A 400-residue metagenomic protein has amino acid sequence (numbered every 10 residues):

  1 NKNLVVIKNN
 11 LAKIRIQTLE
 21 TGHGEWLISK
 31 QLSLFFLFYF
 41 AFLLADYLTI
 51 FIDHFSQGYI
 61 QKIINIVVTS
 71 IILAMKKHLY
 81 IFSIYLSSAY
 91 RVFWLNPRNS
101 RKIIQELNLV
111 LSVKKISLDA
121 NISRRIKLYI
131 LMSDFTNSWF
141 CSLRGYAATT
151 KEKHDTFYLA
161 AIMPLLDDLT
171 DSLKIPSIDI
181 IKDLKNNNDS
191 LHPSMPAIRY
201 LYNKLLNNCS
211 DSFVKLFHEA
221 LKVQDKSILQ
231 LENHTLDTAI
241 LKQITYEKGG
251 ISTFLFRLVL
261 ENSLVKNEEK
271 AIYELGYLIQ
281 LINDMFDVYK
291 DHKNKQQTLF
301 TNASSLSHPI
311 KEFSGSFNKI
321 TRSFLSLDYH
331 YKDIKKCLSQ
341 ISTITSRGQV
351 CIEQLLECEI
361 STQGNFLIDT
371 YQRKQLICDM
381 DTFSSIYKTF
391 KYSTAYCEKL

Functional and structural regions predicted by a protein language model:
N1-A161, L165, L169-L173, K226-T235 (+1 more regions): Conserved N-terminal diphosphate/IPP-binding helix and adjacent helical/loop segment of trans-prenyltransferase domains
K2, F35, Y39, F55-G58 (+12 more regions): Alpha-helix boundary/N-cap detector
E106-L107, I178, T253: Glycine-rich short-loop/terminal segments
N121-W139, T149-T156, A160-I162, N188-H292 (+2 more regions): All-alpha helical catalytic cores of prenyl diphosphate-utilizing isoprenoid enzymes
I178-N203, T238-E247, K293-L327: Divalent-cation-assisted or electrostatically stabilized phosphate/pyrophosphate-binding catalytic cores
E269-G348: Active-site/pore-lining binding-face segments in mid-to-C-terminal subdomains
G348-L400: Acidic, carboxylate-rich catalytic segments that either coordinate divalent cations
